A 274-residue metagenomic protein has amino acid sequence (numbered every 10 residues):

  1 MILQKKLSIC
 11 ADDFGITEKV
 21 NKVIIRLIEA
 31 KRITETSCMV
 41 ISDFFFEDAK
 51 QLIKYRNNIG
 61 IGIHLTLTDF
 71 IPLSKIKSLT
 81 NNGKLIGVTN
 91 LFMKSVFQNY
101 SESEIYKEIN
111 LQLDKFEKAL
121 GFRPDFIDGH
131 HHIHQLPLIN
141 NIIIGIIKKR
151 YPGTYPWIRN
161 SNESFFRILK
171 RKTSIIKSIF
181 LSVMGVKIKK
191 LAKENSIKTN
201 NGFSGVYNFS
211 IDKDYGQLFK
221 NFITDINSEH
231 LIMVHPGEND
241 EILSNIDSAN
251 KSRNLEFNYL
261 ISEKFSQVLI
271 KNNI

Functional and structural regions predicted by a protein language model:
M1-S8, E18-I59, T66-F126, L136-I274: Terminal accessory/targeting
A11-G15: DG-centered beta-turn motif at the end of beta-strands
H131-H134: Short histidine/acidic/glycine/proline-rich micro-motifs that form metal- and phosphate-coordinating active-site loops
